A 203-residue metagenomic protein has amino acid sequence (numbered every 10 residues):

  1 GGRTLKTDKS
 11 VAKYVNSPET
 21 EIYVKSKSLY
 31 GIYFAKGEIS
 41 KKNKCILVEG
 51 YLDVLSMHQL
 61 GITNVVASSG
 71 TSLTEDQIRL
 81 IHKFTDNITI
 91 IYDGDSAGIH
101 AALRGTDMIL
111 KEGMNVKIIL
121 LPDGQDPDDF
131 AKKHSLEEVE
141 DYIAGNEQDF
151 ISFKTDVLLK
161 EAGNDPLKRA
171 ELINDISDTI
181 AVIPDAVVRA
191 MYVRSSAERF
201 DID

Functional and structural regions predicted by a protein language model:
G1-F84, I88, A101-A102: Phosphate-handling DNA/RNA-contact segment within nucleic-acid enzymes
V24, I46, V66-G70, G94 (+3 more regions): Glycine- and other small-residue-rich loops at beta-strand/loop junctions that grip anionic moieties
L52, L73, Y92-A102, L120-Q125: Acidic, metal-coordinating catalytic cores used for nucleic-acid/nucleotide bond scission and strand-transfer chemistry
G61, F84, E112, H134-S135: Short, structured coil segments at secondary-structure junctions
Q77, S96-A97, R104-K111: Glycine-rich phosphate-binding loops that contact phosphosugars or nucleotide phosphates
I78-I81, D107-I109, A144-F150: Flexible glycine/proline-rich, aromatic-decorated loop/lid segments
G113-I202: C-terminal or mid-to-C-terminal helical accessory/interaction module adjacent to the motor/catalytic core
